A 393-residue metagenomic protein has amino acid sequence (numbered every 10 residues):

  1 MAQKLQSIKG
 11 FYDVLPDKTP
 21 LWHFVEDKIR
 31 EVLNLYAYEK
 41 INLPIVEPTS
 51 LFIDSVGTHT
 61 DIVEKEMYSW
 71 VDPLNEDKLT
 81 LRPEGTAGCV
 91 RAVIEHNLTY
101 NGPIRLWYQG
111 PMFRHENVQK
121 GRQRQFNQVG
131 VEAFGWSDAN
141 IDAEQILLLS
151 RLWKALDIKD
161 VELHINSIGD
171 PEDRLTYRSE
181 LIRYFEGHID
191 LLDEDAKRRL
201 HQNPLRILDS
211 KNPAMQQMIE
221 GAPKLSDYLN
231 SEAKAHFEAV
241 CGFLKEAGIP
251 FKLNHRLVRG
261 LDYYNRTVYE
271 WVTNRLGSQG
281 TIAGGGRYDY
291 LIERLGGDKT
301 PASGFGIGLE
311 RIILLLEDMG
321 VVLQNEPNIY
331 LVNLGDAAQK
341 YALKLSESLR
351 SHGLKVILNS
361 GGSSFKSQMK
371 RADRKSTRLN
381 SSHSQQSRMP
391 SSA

Functional and structural regions predicted by a protein language model:
M1-R371, S382, R388, A393: TRNA-recognition modules of translation machinery and tRNA-sensing kinases, especially anticodon-binding
R374: Flexible glycine/serine/alanine-rich "lid" or loop that lines and gates the nucleotide-sugar donor pocket in diverse
